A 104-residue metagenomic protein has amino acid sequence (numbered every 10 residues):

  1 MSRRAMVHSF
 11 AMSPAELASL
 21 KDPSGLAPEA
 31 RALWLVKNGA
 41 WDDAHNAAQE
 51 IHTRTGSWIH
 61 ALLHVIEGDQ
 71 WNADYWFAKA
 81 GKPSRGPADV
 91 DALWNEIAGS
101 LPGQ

Functional and structural regions predicted by a protein language model:
S2-P23, L33-N46, N95-G99: Repeat-mediated protein-protein interaction surfaces in helical alpha-solenoids
P28, S57-H60: TPR repeat positional signature
L33-W34, L62-H64: Residue-level signature for tetratricopeptide repeat
D43-N46, E50, K79: The canonical alpha-helical register within tetratricopeptide repeats
H52-R54, V65-G86: TPR/TPR-like (Sel1-like) alpha-helical repeat modules
D89-Q104: Terminal, low-structured helical/coil segments at or just beyond the last alpha-helical repeat
